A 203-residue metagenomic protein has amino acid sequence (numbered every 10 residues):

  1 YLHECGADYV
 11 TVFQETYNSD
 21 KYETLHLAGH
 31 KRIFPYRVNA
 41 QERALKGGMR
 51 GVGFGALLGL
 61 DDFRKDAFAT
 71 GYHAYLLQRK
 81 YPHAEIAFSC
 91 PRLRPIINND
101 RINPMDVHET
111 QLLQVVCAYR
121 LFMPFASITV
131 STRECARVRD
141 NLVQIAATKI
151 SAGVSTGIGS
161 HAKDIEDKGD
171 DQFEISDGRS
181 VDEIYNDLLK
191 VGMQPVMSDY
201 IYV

Functional and structural regions predicted by a protein language model:
Y1-E4, R50, L60-Y75, C135-I145: Catalytic cores of alpha/beta
Y1-L45, R50-F54, L60, P82-S89: Core AdoMet radical
H3-G6, L25-G29, D66-T70, D164-K168: Short low-complexity, flexible loop/linker segments enriched in glycine and/or proline with clustered acidic
V12, A44, A74, Y119 (+1 more regions): Conserved, mostly hydrophobic/aromatic
Q14, A56-L57, V154, Y200: Proline- and acidic/polar-enriched loop/turn elements at helix boundaries
L27-G29, A40-D66, S89-M105, P124-C135: Conserved strand-turn element in the central/C-terminal portion of the radical SAM core barrel that lines
F34-R37, A67-T70, L112, V181: Aromatic/hydrophobic pocket-lining residues that form the small-molecule binding cavity in soluble enzyme cores
R79-V203: Auxiliary Fe-S-binding modules of radical SAM enzymes
